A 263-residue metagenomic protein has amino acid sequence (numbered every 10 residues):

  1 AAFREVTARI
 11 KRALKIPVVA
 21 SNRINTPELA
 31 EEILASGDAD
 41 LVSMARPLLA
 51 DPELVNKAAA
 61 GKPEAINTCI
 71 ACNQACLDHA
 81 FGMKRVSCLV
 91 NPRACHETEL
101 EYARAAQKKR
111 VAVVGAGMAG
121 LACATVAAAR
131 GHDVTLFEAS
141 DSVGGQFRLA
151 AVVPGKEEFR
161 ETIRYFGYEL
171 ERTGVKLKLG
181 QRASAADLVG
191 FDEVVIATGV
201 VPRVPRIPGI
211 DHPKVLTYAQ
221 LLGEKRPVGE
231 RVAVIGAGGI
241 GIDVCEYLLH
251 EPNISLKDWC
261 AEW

Functional and structural regions predicted by a protein language model:
A1-V114, M118-V134, S142, R203: Flavin-dependent oxidoreductase catalytic cores
A30-S43, D187-A197, P252: Short, electropositive alpha-helical surface patch
D38, L170-L177, D211-V215: A short helix-to-beta-strand connector/capping loop
D51-N56, Q146, P205-R206, E224-P227: Short, charged, surface-exposed secondary-structure boundary motifs
E101-A103, K108, L149-E161, Y218-E224 (+1 more regions): Short, contiguous acidic/charged loop-to-helix segments that flank catalytic cores in large enzymes
K109-A139, K178-A186, G190, A197-I207 (+2 more regions): Rossmann-like dinucleotide/flavin-binding elements
G145-F191: N-terminal Rossmann-like dinucleotide/flavin-binding domain of flavoprotein oxidoreductases that bind FAD/FMN
